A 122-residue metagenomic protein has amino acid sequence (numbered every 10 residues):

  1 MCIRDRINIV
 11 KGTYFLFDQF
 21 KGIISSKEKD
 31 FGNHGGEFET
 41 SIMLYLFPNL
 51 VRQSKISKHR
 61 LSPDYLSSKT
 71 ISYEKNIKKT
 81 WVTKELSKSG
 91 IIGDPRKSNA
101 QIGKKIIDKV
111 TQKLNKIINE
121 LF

Functional and structural regions predicted by a protein language model:
R4-F122: Extended, histidine- and acidic-residue-enriched regions that form the cofactor-binding/catalytic faces
